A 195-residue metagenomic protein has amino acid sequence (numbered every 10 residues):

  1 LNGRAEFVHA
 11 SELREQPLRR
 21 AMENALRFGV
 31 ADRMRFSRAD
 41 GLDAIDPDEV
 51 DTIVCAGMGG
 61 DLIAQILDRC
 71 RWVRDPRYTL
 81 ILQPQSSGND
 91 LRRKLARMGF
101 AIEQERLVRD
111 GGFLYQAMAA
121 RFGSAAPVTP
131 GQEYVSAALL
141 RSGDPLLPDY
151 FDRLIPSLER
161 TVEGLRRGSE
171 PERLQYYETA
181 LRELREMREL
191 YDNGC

Functional and structural regions predicted by a protein language model:
L1-E6: Conserved SAM-binding loop of SAM-dependent methyltransferases across substrates and taxa, primarily the Class I
H9-D51: S-adenosyl-L-methionine
D43, E49, D61-C195: Class I S-adenosyl-L-methionine
G57-M58: Glycine-rich, N-terminal phosphate-binding loop of Rossmann-like dinucleotide-binding domains
